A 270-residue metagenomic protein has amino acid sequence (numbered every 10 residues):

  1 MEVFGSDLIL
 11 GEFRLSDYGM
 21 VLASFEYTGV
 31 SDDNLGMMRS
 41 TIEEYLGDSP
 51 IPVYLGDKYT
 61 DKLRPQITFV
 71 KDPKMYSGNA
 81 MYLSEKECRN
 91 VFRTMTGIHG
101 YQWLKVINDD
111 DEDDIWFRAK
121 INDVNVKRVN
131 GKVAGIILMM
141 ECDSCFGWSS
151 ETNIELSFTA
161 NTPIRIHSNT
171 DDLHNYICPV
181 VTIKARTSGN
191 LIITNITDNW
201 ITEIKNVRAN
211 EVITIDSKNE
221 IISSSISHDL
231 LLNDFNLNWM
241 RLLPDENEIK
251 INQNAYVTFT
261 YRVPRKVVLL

Functional and structural regions predicted by a protein language model:
M1-L46: Polar/acidic, low-complexity leader/linker segments enriched in S/T/G and N/D
V30-D33, P50-L55, R118-V129: Short amphipathic beta-strand and strand-loop transition segments with alternating hydrophobic
P50-M81, K132-F146, N247: Oligomerization/assembly interface segments of phage tail-like spikes and tubes
Y59-L63, T96-I98, N130-A134, L173-N175 (+2 more regions): Solvent-exposed loop and beta-edge segments used for protein-protein assembly and interaction
Q66-V70, K120, M139-E141, V180-K184 (+1 more regions): Residue-level recognition of well-ordered beta-strand positions that form the cores of beta-sheet-rich folds across
V70-K120: Short, acidic/charged, Gly/Pro-enriched secondary-structure junctions
Y101-F146: Short beta-strand and beta-hairpin "edge-sheet" elements
W148-L270: Intrinsically disordered, low-complexity segments enriched in serine, threonine, and glycine
